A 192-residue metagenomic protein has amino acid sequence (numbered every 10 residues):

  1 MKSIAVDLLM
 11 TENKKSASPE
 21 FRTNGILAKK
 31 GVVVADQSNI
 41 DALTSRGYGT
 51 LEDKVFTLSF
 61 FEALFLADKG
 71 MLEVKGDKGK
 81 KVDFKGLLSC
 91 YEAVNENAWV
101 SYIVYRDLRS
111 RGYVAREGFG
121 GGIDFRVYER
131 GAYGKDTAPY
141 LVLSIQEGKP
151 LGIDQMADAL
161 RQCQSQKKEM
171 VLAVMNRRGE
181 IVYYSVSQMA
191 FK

Functional and structural regions predicted by a protein language model:
K2-Y105, V114, G131-K192: Conserved phosphate-interacting/catalytic interface
S110-G122: Short, well-structured beta-strand/strand-turn elements
G121-R130: Beta-rich nucleic-acid/ligand-interaction surfaces
